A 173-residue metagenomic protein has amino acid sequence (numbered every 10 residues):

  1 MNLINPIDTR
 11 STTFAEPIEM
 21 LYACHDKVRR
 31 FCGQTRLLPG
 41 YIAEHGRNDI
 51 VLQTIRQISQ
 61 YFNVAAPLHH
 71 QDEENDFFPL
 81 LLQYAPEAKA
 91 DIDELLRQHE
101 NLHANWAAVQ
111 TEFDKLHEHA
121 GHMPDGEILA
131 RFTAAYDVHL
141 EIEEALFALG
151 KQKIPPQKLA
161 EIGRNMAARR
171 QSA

Functional and structural regions predicted by a protein language model:
M1-A173: Small-residue-biased structural context
